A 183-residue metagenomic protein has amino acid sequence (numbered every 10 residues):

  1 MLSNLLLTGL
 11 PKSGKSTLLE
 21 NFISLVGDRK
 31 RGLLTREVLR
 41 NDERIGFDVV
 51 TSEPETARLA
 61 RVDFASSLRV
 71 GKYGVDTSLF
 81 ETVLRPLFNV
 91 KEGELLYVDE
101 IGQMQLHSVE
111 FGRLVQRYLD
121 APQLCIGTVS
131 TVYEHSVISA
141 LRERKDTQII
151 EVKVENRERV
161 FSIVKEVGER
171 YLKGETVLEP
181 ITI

Functional and structural regions predicted by a protein language model:
L2, F88, G93, G102-I183: Replace "adjacent to P-loop NTPase cores in ATP/GTP-dependent enzymes" with "adjacent to NTP-binding cores
L7: Hydrophobic anchor at the beta1->P-loop junction of P-loop NTPases
L10: P-loop (Walker A) phosphate-binding loop of NTP-binding proteins
K15: Conserved lysine of the Walker
E20-S24, R85, K165, E169: Generic solvent-exposed, charged/amphipathic alpha-helical segments that serve as macromolecular interface scaffolds
E20-V70: N-terminal phosphate/diphosphate-binding loop that engages ATP/GTP or pyrophosphate donors across diverse enzyme folds
S52-E94: Helix-adjacent hinge/juxtasegments
V98-D99: Hydrophobic residues in beta-strands of the RecA-like P-loop NTPase core, especially within AAA+ ATPase
